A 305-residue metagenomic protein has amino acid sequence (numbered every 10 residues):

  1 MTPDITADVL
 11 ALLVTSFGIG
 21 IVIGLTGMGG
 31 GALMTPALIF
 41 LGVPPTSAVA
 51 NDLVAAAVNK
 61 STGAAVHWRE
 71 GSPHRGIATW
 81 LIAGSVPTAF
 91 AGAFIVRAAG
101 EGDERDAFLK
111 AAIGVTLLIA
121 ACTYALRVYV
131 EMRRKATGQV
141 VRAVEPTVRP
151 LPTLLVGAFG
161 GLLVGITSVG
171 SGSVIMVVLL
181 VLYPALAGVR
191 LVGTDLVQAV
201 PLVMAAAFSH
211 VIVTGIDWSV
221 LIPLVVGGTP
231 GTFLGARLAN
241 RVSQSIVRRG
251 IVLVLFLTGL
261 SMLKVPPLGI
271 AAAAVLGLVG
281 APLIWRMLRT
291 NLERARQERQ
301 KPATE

Functional and structural regions predicted by a protein language model:
M1-G18, I39, R69-L162, W218-E305: Juxtamembrane transmembrane-helix boundary motif
G20-I21, A64-A65, G161-L162, V178 (+3 more regions): Alpha-helical transmembrane segments of multipass membrane proteins
T26-M34, T167-M176: Transmembrane helix boundary and interhelical junction motifs in multipass membrane proteins
M34-S47, V174-R190: Interfacial segments of multi-pass membrane proteins
P36, D52, A93-F94, V177 (+2 more regions): Transmembrane alpha-helix boundary and packing residues in multipass membrane permease domains and related
P44-V54, S72-W80, A185-L196: Membrane-interface alpha-helices at helix entry/exit sites of multi-pass transporters
V58-G71, A125, P201-D217: Membrane-interface helix-cap regions at the ends of transmembrane helices in multi-pass membrane proteins
L118, R190-A207: Hydrophobic alpha-helical transmembrane segments of multi-pass integral membrane proteins, especially transporters
